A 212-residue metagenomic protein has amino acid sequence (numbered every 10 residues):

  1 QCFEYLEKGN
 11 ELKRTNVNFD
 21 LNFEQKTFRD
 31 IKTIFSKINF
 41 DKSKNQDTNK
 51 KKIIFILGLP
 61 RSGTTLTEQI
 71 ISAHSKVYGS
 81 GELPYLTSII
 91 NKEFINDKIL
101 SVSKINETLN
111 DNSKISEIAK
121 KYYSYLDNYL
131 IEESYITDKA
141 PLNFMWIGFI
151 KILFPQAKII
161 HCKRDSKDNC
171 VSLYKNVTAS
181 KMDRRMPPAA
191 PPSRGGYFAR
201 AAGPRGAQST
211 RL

Functional and structural regions predicted by a protein language model:
Q1-Y129: Alpha-helical solenoid repeat scaffolds of the TPR/TPR-like class and their adjacent stem/linker regions that mediate
N10, V77-S80, Y85-N110, Y129-A201 (+1 more regions): PAPS-dependent sulfotransferase catalytic domain
